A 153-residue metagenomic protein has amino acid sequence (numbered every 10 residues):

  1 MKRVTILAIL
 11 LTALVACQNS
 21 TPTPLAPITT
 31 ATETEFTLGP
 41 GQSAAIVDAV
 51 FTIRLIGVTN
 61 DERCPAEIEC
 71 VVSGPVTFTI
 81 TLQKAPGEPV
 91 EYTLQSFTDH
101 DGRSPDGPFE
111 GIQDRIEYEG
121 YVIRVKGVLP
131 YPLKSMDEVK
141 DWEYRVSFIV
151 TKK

Functional and structural regions predicted by a protein language model:
K2-A8: Sec-dependent signal peptide recognition, specifically the positively charged N-region followed immediately by
A13-A16: C-terminal motif of bacterial Sec signal peptides marking the signal peptidase cleavage site
Q18-S20: Bacterial signal peptide processing site
P22-T32: Short, low-complexity, disordered segments immediately C-terminal to signal peptides in bacterial exported proteins
F36-V71: Post-signal-peptide N-terminal segment of Sec-exported extracytoplasmic proteins
E62-P65, E69-F109, D114: Mature extracytoplasmic domains of secretory-pathway proteins
G107-L133: Acidic, glycine-rich flexible loop segments
V128-W142, S147-I149: Short, exposed beta-strand-loop hairpins at the edges of beta-sheets in extracellular/periplasmic proteins
